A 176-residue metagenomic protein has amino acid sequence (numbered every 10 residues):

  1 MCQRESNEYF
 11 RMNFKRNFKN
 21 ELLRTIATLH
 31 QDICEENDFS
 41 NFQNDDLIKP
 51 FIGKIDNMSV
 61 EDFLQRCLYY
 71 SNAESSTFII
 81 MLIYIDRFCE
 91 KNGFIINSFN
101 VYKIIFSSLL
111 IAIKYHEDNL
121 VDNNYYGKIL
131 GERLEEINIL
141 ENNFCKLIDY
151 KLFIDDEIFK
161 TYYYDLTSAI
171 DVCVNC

Functional and structural regions predicted by a protein language model:
M1-S76, I80, Y84-F94, N138 (+2 more regions): Acidic, Ser/Thr/Pro-rich regulatory low-complexity segments at or just upstream of the first helical elements of major
S71-S75, F88-F99, A112-N123: Amphipathic alpha-helical interaction segments
V101-S107, A112, H116-I137, E141 (+2 more regions): Alpha-helical bundle/repeat cores within regulatory domains of eukaryotic proteins
